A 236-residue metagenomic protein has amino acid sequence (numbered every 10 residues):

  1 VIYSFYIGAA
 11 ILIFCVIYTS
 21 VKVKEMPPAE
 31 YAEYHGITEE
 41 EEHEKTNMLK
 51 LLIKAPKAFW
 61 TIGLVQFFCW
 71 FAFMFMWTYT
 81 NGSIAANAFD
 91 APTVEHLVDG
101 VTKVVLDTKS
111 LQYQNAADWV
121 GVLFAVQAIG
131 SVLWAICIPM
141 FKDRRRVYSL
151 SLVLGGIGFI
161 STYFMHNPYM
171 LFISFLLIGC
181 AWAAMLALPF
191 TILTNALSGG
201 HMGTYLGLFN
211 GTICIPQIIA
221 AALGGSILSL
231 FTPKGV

Functional and structural regions predicted by a protein language model:
V1-A10, Q114, S226-V236: A membrane-interface helix-boundary motif in multi-pass transporters
V1-F75: Intracellular loop-helix junctions on the cytosolic face of multi-pass helical membrane proteins
Y3, D90-A128: Loop-to-transmembrane helix entry
A117, L197-F209: Loop-to-transmembrane helix entry/capping segments in MFS-fold secondary transporters and related SLC/MFSD carriers
L133-R145, L228: Helix-to-loop junctions at the C-terminal end of transmembrane segments in multipass secondary transporters
L154-H166: C-terminal ends and interior cores of transmembrane alpha-helices in multi-pass membrane transporters/permeases
M170-M185: Hydrophobic core of transmembrane alpha-helices in multi-pass small-molecule transporters, especially MFS/SLC-type
A184-S198: Intracellular juxtamembrane helix-capping segments at the cytosolic ends of symmetry-related transmembrane helices
